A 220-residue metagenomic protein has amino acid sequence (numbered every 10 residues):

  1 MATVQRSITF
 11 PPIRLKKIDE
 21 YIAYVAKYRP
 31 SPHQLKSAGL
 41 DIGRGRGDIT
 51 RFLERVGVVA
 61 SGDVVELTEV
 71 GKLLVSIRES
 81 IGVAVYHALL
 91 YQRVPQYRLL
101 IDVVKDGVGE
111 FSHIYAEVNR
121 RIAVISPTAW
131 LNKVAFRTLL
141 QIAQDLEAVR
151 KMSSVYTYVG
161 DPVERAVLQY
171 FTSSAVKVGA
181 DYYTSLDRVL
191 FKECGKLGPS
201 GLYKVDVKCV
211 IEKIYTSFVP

Functional and structural regions predicted by a protein language model:
M1-P220: Donor-sugar nucleotide-binding helix/loop cap in glycosyltransferases
